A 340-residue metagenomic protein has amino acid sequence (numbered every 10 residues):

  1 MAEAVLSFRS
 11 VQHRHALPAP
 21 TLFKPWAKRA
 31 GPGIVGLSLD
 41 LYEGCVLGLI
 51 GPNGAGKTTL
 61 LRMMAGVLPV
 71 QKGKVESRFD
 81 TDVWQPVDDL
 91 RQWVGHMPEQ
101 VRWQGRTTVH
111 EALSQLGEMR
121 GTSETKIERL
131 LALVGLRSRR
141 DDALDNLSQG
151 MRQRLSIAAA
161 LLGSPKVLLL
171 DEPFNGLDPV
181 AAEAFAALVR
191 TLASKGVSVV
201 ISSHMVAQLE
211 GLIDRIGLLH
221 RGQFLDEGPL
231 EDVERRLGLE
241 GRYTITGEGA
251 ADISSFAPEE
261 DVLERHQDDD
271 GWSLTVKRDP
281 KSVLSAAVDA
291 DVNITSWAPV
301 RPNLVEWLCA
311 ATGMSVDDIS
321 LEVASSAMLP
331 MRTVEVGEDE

Functional and structural regions predicted by a protein language model:
L47-P52: The feature captures the beta-strand-to-loop junction immediately N-terminal to the Walker
A65: Helix-to-loop junction immediately C-terminal to a conserved catalytic motif
K72-L90: Conserved ABC transporter NBD signature motif
S114, E118, E124-R139: Conserved ABC ATPase "signature" region
L168-E172: Catalytic Walker B motif of ABC-type/P-loop ATPase nucleotide-binding domains
A186-T275: ABC transporter nucleotide-binding domain
T275-E340: C-terminal coupling/interaction segments
